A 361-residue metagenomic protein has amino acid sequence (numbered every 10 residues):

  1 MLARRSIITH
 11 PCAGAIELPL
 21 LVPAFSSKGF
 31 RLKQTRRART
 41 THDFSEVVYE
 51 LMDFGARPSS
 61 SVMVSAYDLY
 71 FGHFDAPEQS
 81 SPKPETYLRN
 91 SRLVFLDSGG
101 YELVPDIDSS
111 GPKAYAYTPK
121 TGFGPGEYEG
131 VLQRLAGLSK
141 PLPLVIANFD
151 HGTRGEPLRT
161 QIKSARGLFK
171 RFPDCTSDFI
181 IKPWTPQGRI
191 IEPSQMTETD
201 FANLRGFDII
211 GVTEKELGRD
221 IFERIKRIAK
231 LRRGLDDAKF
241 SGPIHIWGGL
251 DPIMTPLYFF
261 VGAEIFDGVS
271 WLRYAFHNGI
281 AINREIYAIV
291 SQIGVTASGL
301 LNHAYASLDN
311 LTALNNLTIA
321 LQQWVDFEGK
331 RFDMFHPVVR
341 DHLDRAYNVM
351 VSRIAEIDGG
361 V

Functional and structural regions predicted by a protein language model:
M1-A56, D236-I244, P252-V361: Alpha/beta catalytic cores of nucleotide-metabolism and tRNA/nucleoside-modifying enzymes
M1-T176, V351, A355-V361: Non-catalytic, usually N-terminal nucleic-acid engagement modules in DNA/RNA processing proteins
V62, I146, I209-I210, F266: Hydrophobic residues within beta-strands of alpha/beta enzymes
S65, F149, T213-K215, V269: Conserved residues at the C-terminal ends of beta-strands
G124, P157-Q161, D220-R227, H303-A306: Residue-level preference for long, well-ordered alpha-helices that form the structural scaffold of enzyme catalytic
K140-P143, F207, A263: A structural motif
T176-H245, D251-P256, V261, W271-Q292: Glycine/Thr-rich beta-alpha phosphate-binding loop at enzyme active sites
